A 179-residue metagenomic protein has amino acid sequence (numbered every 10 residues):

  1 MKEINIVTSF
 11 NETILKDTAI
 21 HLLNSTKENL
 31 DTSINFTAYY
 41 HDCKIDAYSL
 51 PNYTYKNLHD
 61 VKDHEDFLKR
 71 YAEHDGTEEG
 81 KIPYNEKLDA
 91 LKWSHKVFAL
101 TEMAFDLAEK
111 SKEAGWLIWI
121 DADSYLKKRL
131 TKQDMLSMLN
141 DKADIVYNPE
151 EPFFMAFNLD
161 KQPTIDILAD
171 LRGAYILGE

Functional and structural regions predicted by a protein language model:
M1-I82, D106-E113: N-terminal anchoring/stem segment of glycosyltransferases
E12, Y40-I45, S124, E150-E151 (+1 more regions): Short beta-alpha junction loops
L15, I45-Y48, L126-R129, D134-M135 (+2 more regions): Short catalytic/ligand-binding loop motif for oxyanion handling, primarily in non-cytosolic enzymes, centered on
N85: Short acidic-hydrophobic catalytic motif
L88-D89: Extracytoplasmic beta-rich repeat domains
W93-P149: GT-A fold catalytic core of metal-dependent nucleotide-sugar glycosyltransferases, centered on the diacidic
D141-P163: A short, conserved beta-to-alpha structural element at the edge of catalytic cores that scaffolds binding
L159-E179: Catalytic core and acceptor-binding pocket of nucleotide-sugar-dependent glycosyltransferases
